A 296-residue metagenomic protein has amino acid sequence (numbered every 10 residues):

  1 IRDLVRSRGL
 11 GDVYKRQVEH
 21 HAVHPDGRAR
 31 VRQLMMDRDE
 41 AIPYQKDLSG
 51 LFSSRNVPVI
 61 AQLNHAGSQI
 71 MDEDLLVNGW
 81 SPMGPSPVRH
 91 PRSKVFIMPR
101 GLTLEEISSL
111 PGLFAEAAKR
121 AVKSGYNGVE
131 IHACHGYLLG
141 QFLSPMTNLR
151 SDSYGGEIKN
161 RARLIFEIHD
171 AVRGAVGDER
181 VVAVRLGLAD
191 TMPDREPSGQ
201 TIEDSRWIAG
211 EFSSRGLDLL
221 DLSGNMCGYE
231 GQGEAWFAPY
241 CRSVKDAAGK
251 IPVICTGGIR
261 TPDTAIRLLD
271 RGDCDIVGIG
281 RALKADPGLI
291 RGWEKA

Functional and structural regions predicted by a protein language model:
I1-D3: Short, exposed "boundary/linker" segments that immediately precede the start of a downstream structural module
S7, G11-A296: Flavin-dependent oxidoreductase catalytic cores
